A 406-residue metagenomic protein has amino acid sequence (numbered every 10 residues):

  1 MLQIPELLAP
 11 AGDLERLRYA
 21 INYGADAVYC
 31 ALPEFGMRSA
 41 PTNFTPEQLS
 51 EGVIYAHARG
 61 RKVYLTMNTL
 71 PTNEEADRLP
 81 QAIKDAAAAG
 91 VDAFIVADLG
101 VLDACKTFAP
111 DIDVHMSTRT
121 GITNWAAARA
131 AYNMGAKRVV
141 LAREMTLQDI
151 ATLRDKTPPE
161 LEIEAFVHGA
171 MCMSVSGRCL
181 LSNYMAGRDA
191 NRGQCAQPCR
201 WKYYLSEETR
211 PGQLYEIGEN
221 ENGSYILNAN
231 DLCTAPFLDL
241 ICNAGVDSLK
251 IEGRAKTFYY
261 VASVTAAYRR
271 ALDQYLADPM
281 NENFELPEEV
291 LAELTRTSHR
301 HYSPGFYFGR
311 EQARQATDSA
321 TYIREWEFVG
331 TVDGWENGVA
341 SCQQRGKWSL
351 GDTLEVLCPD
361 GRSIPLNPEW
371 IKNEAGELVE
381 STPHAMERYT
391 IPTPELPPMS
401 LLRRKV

Functional and structural regions predicted by a protein language model:
M1-N22, A27-E34, V53, R59-T69 (+6 more regions): Surface-exposed amphipathic alpha-helical tracts and adjacent flexible/coil segments at the periphery of soluble enzymes
R38-H57: Glycine-rich, positively charged N-terminal anion/phosphate-binding segment
A40, T118-I122, L141, Y225: Alpha-helix capping and helix-loop boundary segments enriched in small/acidic/polar residues
D77, I112-T123: Gly/Gly-Pro- and Ser/Thr-rich, intrinsically disordered tail segments characteristic of DNA damage-repair and tolerance
V96: Nuclease catalytic cores that cleave nucleic-acid phosphodiester bonds, predominantly acidic two-metal-ion
G100-V101: Alpha-helix capping/helix-boundary segments
